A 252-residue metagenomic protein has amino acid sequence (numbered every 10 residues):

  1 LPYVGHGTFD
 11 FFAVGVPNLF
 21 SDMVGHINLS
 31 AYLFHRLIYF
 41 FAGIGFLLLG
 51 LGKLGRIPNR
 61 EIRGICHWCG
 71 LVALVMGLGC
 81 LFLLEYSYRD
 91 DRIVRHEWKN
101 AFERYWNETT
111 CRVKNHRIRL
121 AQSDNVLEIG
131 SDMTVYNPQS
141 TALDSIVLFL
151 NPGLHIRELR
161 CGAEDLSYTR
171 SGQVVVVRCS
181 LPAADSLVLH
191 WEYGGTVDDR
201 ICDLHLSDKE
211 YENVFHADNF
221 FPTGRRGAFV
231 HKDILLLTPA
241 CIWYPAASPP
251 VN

Functional and structural regions predicted by a protein language model:
L1-G52, R92-H96: Terminal transmembrane helical anchor/hairpin motif
F11-P17, F34, I62-V126, R226 (+2 more regions): N-terminal, polar/Ser/Thr-rich
F40-G70: Cytosolic-side transmembrane helix boundary signature
N115-R117, V126-D132, S145, V174 (+1 more regions): Intrinsic-disorder/low-complexity, polar/charged segments enriched in Ser/Thr/Lys/Arg/Asp/Glu/Gln
S131-G153, N252: Surface-exposed beta-strand/loop patches in extracellular or lumenal glycoproteins
A142-S145, N151-E210: A surface-exposed beta-strand-loop module
E192-N252: Extended, low-hydrophobicity, Ser/Thr/Pro/Gly-biased non-transmembrane segments
